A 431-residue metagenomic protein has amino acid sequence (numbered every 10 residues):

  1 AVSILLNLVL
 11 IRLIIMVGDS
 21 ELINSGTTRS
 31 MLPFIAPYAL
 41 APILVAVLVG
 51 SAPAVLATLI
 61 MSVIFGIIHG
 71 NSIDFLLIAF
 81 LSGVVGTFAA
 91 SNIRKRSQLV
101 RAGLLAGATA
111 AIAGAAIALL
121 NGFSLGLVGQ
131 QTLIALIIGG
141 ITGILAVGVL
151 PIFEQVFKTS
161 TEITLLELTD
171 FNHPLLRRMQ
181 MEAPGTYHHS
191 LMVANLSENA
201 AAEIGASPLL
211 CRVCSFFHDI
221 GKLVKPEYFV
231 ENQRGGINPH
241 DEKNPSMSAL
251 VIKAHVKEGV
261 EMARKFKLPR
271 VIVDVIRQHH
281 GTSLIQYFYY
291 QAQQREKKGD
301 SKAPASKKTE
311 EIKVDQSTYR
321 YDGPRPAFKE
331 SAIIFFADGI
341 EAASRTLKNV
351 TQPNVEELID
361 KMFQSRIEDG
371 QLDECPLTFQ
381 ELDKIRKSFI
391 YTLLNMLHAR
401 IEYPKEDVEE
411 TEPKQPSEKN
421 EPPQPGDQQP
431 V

Functional and structural regions predicted by a protein language model:
V2-Y187, L191: Generic detector of multi-pass transmembrane helix bundles and their immediately adjacent loops in polytopic membrane
V9-R12, I43-L48, S62-G66, V84-N92 (+15 more regions): Generic, well-ordered alpha-helical scaffold segments in large soluble proteins
I11, I15, D19, A54 (+16 more regions): Intrinsically disordered or highly flexible coil/loop and linker segments, enriched in small and charged/polar residues
N24, F65-I67, N71, S82 (+12 more regions): Generic alpha-helical propensity signal that fires on short helical segments and nearby coil/disordered stretches
F34, Y38, F65, F75 (+15 more regions): Phenylalanine-focused residue identity feature
A79-V85, L125-L127, Q233-P239, E296-A303 (+1 more regions): Short alpha-helical linear motifs
L125-I138, T142-S207, C214, D241-N244 (+4 more regions): Long, compositionally biased intrinsically disordered regions
T169-Q352, E356, K361, S365-D369: Divalent metal-dependent catalytic cores for phosphoryl transfer on phosphate-bearing substrates
